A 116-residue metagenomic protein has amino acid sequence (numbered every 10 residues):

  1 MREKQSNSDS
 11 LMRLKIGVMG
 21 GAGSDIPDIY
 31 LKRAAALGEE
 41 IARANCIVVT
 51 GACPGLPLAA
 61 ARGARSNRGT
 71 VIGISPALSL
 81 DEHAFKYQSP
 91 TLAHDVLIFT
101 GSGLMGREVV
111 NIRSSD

Functional and structural regions predicted by a protein language model:
M1-S10: Short amphipathic alpha-helices and their capping/turn segments at secondary-structure boundaries
L11, K32-E39, P54-D116: Acidic/glycine-enriched connector segments
L11-I26, G38-A44: Generic N-terminal amphipathic, Lys/Arg-enriched alpha-helix
K15, I47, T70: Residues at the starts of beta-strands that form the adenosine-phosphate
A22, V48, F99: Conserved short-loop catalytic and cofactor-binding motifs
I47-P54: A short beta-strand-loop structural module common to alpha/beta enzyme folds
